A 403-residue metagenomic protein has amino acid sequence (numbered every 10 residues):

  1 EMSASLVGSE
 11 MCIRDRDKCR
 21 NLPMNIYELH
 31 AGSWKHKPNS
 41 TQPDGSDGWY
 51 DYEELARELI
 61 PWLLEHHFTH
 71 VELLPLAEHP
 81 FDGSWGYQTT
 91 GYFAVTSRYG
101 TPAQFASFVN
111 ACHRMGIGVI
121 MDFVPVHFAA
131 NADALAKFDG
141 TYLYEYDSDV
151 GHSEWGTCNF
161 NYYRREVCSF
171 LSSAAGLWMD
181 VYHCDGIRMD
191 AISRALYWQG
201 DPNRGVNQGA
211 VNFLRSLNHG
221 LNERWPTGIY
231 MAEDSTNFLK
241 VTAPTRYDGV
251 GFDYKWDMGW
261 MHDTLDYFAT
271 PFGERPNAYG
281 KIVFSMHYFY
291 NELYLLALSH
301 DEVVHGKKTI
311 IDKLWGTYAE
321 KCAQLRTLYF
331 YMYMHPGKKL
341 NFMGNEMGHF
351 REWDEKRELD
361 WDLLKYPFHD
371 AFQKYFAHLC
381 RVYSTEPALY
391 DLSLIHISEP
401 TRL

Functional and structural regions predicted by a protein language model:
M2-G8, I13, I395-L403: Single conserved hydrophobic/aromatic residue that forms the stacking wall/gate of nucleotide- or nucleobase-binding
S5, S9-E10, R14-E28, G32: Compositionally biased low-complexity segments at domain edges in trafficked proteins and select soluble regulators
K18-R20, H30-V206: Substrate-binding/active-site clefts of carbohydrate-active enzymes
M24-E28, T89, L293, K356: Extracellular structured ligand-interaction cores
I26, I120, R188-M189, M231-A232 (+1 more regions): Generic enzyme active-site microenvironment
D51-L55, T101-Q104, E166-F170, G209-F213 (+2 more regions): Soluble or luminal CAZymes and related metallo-dependent hydrolases
I60, L64, V109, A175-M179 (+4 more regions): Non-transmembrane alpha-helical segments in soluble domains of secreted/periplasmic/extracellular proteins
H183-D185, W198-K356, L363, A371 (+3 more regions): Conserved alpha/beta catalytic core and glycan-binding cleft of carbohydrate-active enzymes
